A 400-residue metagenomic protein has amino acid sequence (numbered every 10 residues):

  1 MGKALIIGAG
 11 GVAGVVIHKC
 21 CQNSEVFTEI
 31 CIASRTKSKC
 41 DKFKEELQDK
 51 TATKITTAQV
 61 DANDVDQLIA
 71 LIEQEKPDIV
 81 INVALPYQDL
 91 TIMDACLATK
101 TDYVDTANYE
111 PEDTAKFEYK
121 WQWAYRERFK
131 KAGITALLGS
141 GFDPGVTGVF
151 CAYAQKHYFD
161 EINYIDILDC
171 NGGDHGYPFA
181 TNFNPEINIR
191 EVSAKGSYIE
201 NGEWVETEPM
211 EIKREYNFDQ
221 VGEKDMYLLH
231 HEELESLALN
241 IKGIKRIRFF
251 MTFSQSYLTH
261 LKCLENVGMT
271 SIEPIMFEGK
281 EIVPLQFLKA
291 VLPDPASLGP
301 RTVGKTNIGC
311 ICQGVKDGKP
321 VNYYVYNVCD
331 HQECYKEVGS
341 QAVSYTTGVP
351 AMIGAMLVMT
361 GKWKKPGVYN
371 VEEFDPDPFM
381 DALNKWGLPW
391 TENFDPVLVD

Functional and structural regions predicted by a protein language model:
A4-G11: Conserved N-terminal Rossmann-fold NAD(P)-binding element of oxidoreductases
A13-I17: N-terminal Rossmann-fold NAD(P) dinucleotide-binding loop
T36-K39: Helix N-cap at the beta1-alpha1 junction of Rossmann-like dinucleotide-binding domains, i.e., the first residues
D49-D64: Rossmann-fold cofactor-recognition segment
D61-P77, Q88: Conserved Rossmann-fold cofactor-binding substructure of NAD(P)-dependent oxidoreductases
I72, D78-N82, Y103-V104: N-terminal Rossmann-like NAD(P) cofactor-binding module of classical short-chain dehydrogenase/reductase
A107-I134: Rossmann-fold NAD(P)-binding glycine/threonine-rich loop
K156-D400: C-terminal catalytic/substrate-binding lobe primarily of soluble NAD(P)-dependent oxidoreductases
